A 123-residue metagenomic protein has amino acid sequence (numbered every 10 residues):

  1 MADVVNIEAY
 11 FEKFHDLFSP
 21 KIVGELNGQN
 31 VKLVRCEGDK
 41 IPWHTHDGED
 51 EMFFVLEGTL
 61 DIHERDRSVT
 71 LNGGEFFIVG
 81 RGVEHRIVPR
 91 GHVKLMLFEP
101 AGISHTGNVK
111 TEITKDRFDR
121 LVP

Functional and structural regions predicted by a protein language model:
M1-L33, K110-P123: A short, N-terminal "cap"/entry segment at the start of jelly-roll beta-barrel domains of the cupin/DSBH fold
L17, N30-D47: Conserved short histidine dyad/triad with adjacent acidic residue
N27, L56, N72-G73, G91: A cytosolic small-molecule/anion-sensing beta-strand core signal
N30, K40, T59-D61, S68 (+3 more regions): Structural motif
R35-C36, T45-H63, F98: Short, conserved beta-strand element in jelly-roll/cupin
R65-G82: Short acidic-glycine-tyrosine-enriched beta hairpin
R81-T111: Ligand-binding loop in jelly-roll beta-barrel domains
